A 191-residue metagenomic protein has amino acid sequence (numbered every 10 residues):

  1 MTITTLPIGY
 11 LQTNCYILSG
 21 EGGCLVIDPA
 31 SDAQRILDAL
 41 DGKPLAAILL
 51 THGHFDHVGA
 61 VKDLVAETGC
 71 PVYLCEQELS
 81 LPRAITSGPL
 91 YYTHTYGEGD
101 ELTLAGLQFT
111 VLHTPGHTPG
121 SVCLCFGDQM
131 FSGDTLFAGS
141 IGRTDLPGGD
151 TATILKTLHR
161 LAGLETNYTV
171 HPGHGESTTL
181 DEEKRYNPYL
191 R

Functional and structural regions predicted by a protein language model:
M1-K43, C123-G133: Conserved beta-strand hairpin/beta-sheet module of binuclear metal-dependent hydrolase folds, prominently
I3-L6, Y16-S19, G99-C125: Core dinuclear metal-dependent hydrolase active-site scaffold
P7-I8, P29-S31, P89-Y96, H113 (+1 more regions): Short gly/ser/thr-rich secondary-structure transition/capping motifs
L11, D32, H54, E78 (+4 more regions): A generic "binding-loop/recognition-motif" signal
C24, Q108, H113, T118-R191: Metallo-beta-lactamase
S31-L107, Y186-Y189: Active-site HxH/HxHxD metal-binding segment of metal-dependent hydrolases
